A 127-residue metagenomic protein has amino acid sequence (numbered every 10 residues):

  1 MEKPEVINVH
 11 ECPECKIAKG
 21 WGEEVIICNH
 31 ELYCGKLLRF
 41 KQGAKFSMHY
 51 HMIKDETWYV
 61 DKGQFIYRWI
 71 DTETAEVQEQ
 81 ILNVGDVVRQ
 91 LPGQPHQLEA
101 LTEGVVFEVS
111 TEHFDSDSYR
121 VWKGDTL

Functional and structural regions predicted by a protein language model:
M1-K36, K45-S47, Q80, V121-L127: A short, N-terminal "cap"/entry segment at the start of jelly-roll beta-barrel domains of the cupin/DSBH fold
N8-C12, I17-A18, T74, P95-L127: Double-stranded beta-helix
E31-Y33, K41-K45, Q64-I66, E73 (+1 more regions): Short, charged/polar surface micro-motifs in flexible loops or helix N-caps
L37, T57, V87, Q97: Short, surface-exposed charged micro-motifs
S47-H49, Y67-W69, R89-Q90, P95-L101 (+1 more regions): Short beta-strand His + acidic residue motifs that chelate non-heme Fe in jelly-roll/DSBH and cupin folds
I53-T72: Glycine- and acidic-residue-biased ligand/ion/polar-headgroup-sensing regions
D71-G93: Short acidic-glycine-tyrosine-enriched beta hairpin
